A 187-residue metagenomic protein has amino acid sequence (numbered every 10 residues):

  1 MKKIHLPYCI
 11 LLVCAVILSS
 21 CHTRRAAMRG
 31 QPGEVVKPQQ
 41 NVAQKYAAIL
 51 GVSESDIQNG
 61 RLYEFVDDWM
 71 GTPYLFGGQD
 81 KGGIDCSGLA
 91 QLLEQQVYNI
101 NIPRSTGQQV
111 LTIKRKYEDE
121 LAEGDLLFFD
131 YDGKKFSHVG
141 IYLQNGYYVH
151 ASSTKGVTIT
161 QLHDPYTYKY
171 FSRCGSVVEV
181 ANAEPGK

Functional and structural regions predicted by a protein language model:
M1-C9: Bacterial N-terminal signal peptides that target proteins for export
I17-S20: C-terminal motif of bacterial Sec signal peptides marking the signal peptidase cleavage site
H22-V35, I49-E54, R115-K116, L143-K187: Aromatic- and glycine-rich peptidoglycan recognition patches
M28-G30, K37-G82: Post-signal-peptide N-terminal segment of Sec-exported extracytoplasmic proteins
I49-V52, T72-E123: Catalytic cysteine-centered active-site loop
G124-L126, G146: Structural motif
H138-Y142: Short beta-strand-centered aromatic/proline hotspots
